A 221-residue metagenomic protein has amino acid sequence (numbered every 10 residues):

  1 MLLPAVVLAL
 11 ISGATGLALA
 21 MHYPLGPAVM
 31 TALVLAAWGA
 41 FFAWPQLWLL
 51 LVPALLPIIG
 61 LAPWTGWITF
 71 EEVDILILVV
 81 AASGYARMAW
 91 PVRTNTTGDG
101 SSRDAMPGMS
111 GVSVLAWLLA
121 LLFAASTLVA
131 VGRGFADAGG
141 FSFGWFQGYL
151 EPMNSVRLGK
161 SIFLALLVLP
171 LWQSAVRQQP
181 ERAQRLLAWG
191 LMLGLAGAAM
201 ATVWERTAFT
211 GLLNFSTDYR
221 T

Functional and structural regions predicted by a protein language model:
M1-L2, G16-L25, F41-P45: Short, amphipathic, aromatic/basic-enriched membrane-interface segments that mark the entry/exit of transmembrane
L2-T15, L33, P45-P57, W117-L122 (+1 more regions): Alpha-helical transmembrane segments
L2-V6, H22-V34, I68-V79, L150-F163 (+1 more regions): Alpha-helical transmembrane segments of polytopic membrane proteins
L19-A28, F135-G139: Hydrophobic alpha-helical transmembrane segments
V34, W38, L78-Y85, L164-V176 (+1 more regions): Transmembrane alpha-helical segments
G39-G159: N-terminal hydrophobic segments of proteins, predominantly signal-anchor/transmembrane helices of inner/organellar
W48-L49, S102, P107-F123, I162 (+1 more regions): Interfacial loop-to-transmembrane-helix boundary motif in multi-pass membrane proteins
A62-P63, T127-P152, R182-Q184, A196-T221: Membrane-interfacial helix-loop-helix modules of multi-pass inner-membrane proteins that assemble, modify, or transport
